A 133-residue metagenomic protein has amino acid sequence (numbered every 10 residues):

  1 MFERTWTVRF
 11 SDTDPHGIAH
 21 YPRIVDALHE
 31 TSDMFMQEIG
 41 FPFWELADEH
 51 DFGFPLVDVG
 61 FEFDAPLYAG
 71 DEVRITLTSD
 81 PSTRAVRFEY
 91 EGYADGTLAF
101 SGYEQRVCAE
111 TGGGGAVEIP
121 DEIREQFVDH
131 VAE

Functional and structural regions predicted by a protein language model:
M1-P55, T111-E133: Hot-dog-fold acyl-thioester-processing enzymes
S11, V57, E91-Y93: Short loop/turn motifs enriched for small/polar and acidic residues
F35-R74, T78-A85, S101, V107: Hydrophobic beta-strand-centered segment that forms part of the acyl-chain substrate-binding groove
F63, Y68-A69, D80-E133: HotDog/MaoC-like acyl-thioester-processing domains
